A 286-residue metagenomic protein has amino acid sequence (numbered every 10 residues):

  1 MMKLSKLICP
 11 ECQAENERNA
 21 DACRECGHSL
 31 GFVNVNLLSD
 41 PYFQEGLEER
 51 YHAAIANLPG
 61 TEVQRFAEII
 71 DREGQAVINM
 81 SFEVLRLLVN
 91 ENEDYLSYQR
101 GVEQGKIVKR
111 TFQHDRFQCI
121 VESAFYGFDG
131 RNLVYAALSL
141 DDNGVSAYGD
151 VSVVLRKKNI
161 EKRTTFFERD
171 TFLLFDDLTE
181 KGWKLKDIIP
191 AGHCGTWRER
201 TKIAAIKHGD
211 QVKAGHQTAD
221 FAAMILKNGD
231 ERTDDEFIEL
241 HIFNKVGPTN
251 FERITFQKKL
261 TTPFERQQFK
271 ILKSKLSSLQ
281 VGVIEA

Functional and structural regions predicted by a protein language model:
M1-M2: Short, intrinsically disordered linker segments that flank or connect zinc-binding domains
S5, L38-G60, Q64-I69, E73-V84 (+5 more regions): Active-site-proximal loop/hinge segments that shape catalytic or ion-binding/gating pockets
K6, A20: Residues immediately within or flanking Cys/His clusters that coordinate Zn2+ in small zinc-binding modules
C9-C12, C23-C26: Short cysteine-rich clusters marking metal-coordination/redox-active sites
E15, N19, S29: Cys/His-rich metal-chelating microdomains
G27-V35: Short Cys/His-rich micro-motifs in 6-15 aa windows
R86-L88: Hydrophobic packing positions in secondary structure, especially the a/d seam of long alpha-helical coiled coils
A124-A147: Extended catalytic/binding region for NAD+/ADP-ribose chemistry, centered on the ART fold
